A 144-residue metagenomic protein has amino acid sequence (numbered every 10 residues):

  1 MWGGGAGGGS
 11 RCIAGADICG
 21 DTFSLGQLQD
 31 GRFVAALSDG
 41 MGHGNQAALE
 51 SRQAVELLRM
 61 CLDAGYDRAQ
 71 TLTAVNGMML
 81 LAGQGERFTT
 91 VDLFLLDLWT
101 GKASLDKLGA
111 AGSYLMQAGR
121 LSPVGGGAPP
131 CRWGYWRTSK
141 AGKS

Functional and structural regions predicted by a protein language model:
M1, A48-A118: Catalytic core of PPM/PP2C metal-dependent serine/threonine phosphatase domains
M1, A6, G119-A128: Cytosol-facing boundaries of transmembrane alpha helices in integral membrane proteins
M1-G40, Q46, Q53-E56, Y114: N-terminal entry segment of metal-dependent catalytic domains or homologous docking segments
G3, F33, A103, L121 (+1 more regions): Short, mixed charged/polar active-site loops that provide acid/base catalysis or chelate metal/phosphate cofactors
R11-A16, L81-G85, K102, G134-R137: Short, solvent-exposed secondary-structure boundary motifs
A16-G31, V91, P123-S144: Acidic loop->beta-strand submotif enriched in PP2C/PPM serine/threonine phosphatases
G42-A64, A128, R132-Y135, S144: Active-site-proximal, acidic helix/loop segment immediately C-terminal to a metal-coordinating Asp/Glu
